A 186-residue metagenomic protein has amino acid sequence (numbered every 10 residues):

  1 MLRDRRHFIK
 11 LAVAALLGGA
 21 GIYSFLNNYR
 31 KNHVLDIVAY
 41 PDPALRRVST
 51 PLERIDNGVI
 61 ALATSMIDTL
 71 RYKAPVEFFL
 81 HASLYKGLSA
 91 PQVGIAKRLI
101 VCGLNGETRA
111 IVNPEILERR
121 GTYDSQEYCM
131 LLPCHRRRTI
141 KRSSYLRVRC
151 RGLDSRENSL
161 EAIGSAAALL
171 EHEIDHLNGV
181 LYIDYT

Functional and structural regions predicted by a protein language model:
L2-T186: Positively charged
